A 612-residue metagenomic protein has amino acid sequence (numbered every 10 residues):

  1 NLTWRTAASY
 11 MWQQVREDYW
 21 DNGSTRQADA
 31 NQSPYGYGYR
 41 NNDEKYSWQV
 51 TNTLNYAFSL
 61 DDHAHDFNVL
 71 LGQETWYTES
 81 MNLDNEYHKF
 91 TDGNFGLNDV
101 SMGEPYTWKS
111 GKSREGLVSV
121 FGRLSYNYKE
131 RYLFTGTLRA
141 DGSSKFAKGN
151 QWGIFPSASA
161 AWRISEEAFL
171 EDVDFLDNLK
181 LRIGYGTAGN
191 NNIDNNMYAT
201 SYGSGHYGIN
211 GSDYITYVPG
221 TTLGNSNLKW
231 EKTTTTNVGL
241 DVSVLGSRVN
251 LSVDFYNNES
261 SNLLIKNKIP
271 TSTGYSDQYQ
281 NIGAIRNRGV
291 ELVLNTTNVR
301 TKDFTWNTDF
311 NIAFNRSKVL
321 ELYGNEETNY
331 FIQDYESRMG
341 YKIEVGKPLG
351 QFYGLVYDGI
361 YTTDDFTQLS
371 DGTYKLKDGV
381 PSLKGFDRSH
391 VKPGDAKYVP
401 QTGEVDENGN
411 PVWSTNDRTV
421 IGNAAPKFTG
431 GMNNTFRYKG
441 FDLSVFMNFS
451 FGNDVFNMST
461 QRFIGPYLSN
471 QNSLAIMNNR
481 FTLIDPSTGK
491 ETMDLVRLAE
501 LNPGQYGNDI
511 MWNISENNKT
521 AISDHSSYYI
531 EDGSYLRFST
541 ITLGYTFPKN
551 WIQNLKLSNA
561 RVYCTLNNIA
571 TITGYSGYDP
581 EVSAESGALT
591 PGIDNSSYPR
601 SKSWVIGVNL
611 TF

Functional and structural regions predicted by a protein language model:
N1-D21, Q32-K347, T520-F612: Extracellular/periplasmic, surface-exposed regions of secreted and cell-surface proteins
A28-D29: A conserved P-loop NTPase coupling/switch region
D84-E86, T91, Q280, T297-G422 (+2 more regions): Conserved small-residue
S143, G452-R561, L566: Extracytoplasmic gating/loop element in the C-terminal half of outer-membrane beta-barrel translocons and assembly
G430: Extra-cytoplasmic beta-strand recognition segments
Y438-M458: Glycine-rich phosphate/pyrophosphate-binding loops and their adjacent beta-strand/loop elements at enzyme active sites
